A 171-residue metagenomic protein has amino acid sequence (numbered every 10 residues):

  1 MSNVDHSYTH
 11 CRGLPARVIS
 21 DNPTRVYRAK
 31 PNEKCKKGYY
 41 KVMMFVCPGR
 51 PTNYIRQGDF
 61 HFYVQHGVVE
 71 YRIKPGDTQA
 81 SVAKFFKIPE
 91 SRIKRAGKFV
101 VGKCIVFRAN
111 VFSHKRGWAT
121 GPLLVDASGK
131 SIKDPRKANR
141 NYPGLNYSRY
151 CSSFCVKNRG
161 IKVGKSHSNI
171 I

Functional and structural regions predicted by a protein language model:
M1-H6: N-terminal trafficking/processing presequences and adjacent post-cleavage segments of proteins routed to secretion
S7-E70, C104-A119: ...with weaker cross-activation on analogous glycine-rich loops/strands in unrelated enzymes
P48, G76, N158-R159: Generic structural motif
V69-P89, V100: Primarily a LysM-type cell-wall glycan-binding module
R92: Residues in the helix-turn-helix
A96: Residues in the recognition helix of alpha-helical DNA-binding motifs
V101-I171: Active-site or metal-binding loop neighborhoods of secreted/extracellular toxin and effector enzymes
